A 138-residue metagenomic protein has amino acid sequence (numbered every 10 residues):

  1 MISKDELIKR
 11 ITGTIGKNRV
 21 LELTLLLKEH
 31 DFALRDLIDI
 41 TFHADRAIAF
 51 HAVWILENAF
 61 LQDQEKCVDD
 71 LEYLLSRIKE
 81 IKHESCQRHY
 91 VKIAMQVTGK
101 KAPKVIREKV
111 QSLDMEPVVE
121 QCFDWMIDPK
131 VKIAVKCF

Functional and structural regions predicted by a protein language model:
M1-F138: Alpha-helical scaffold domains
